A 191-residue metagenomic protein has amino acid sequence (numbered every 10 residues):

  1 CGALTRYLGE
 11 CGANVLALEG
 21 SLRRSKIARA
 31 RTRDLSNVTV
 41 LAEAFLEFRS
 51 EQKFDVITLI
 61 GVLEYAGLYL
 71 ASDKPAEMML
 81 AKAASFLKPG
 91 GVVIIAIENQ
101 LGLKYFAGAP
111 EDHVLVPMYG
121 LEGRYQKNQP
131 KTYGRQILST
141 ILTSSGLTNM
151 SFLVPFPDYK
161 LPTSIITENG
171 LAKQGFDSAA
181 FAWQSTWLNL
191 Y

Functional and structural regions predicted by a protein language model:
C1-A13: Conserved SAM-binding loop of SAM-dependent methyltransferases across substrates and taxa, primarily the Class I
N14-E19: Conserved SAM-binding motif I beta-strand of class I
A28-R29: Conserved SAM-binding loop
R33-F45: Conserved SAM-binding strand-loop segment of SAM-dependent methyltransferases
T58: A conserved beta-strand element that flanks and buttresses the S-adenosyl-L-methionine
S72-V92: A short glycine-rich, Lys/Arg-flanked "PGG" loop and its adjoining helix->strand segment in the class I
V92-P117: Conserved class I S-adenosyl-L-methionine
K127-V154: Short alpha-helix
